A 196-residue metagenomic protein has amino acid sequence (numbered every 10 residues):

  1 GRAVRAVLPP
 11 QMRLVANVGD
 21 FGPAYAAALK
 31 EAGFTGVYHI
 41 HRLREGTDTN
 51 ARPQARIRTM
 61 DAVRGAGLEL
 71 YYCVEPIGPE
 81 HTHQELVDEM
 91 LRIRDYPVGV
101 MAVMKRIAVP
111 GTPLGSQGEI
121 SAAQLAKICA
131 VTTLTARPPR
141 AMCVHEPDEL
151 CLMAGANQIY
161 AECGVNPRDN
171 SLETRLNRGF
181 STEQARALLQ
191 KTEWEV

Functional and structural regions predicted by a protein language model:
G1-A28, L43-A51, P76-E85: Canonical radical SAM enzyme core domain
G1-P9, K30, M60-R64, C129-T133 (+1 more regions): Surface-exposed amphipathic alpha-helices with a cationic face
R13, G36, H41, R52-P113 (+1 more regions): Conserved C-terminal portion of the radical SAM core fold that forms the substrate/S-adenosylmethionine-binding
F21-A32, G78-R94, H145-G155: Catalytic cores of alpha/beta
D48-A55, H81-D88, S116-Q124, N177-F180: Alpha-helix N-cap and loop-to-helix initiation/capping positions
R94-V196: Auxiliary Fe-S-binding modules of radical SAM enzymes
